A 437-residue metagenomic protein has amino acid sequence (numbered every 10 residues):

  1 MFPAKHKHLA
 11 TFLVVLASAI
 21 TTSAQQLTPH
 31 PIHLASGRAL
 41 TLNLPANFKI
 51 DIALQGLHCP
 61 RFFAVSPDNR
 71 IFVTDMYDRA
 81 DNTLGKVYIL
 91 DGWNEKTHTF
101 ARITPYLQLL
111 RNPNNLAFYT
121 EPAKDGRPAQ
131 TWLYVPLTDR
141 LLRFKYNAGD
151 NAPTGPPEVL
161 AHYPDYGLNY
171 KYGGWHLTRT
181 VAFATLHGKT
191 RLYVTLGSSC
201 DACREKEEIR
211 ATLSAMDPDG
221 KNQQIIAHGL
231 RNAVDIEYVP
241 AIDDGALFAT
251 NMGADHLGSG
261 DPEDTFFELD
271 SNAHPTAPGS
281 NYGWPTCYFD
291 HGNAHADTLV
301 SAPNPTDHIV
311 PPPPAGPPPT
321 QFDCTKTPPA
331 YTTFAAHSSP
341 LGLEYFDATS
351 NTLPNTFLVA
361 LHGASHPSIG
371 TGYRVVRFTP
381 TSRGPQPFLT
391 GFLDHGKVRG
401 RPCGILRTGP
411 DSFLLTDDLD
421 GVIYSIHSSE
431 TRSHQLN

Functional and structural regions predicted by a protein language model:
Q26-L44, P128, T178, S198-D201 (+8 more regions): Beta-propeller domain segments
A53-G56, P105-L110, A161-D165, K171-G173 (+3 more regions): Surface loop/turn motifs at the tips and blade-to-blade linkers of beta-strand repeat domains
F63, L116, V181-F183, A233-I236 (+2 more regions): Hydrophobic core register within WD40 beta-propeller blades
F72-T74, V135, V194-T195, F248-N251 (+2 more regions): Residue position within the beta-strands of beta-propeller blades
G85-A123: Blade-loop segments of beta-propeller domains
L90-T97, F144-P153, D270-A277, R377-S382 (+1 more regions): Short loop/turn segments immediately following beta-strands, especially the blade-tip and inter-blade linker loops
N112-A117, D139-T185: Asp-box/WD-like beta-propeller blade repeats and closely related beta-sheet repeat scaffolds
L406-H434: Blade-level signature of beta-propeller repeat domains, shared across WD40, Kelch, NHL, RCC1 and BNR/Asp-box propellers
